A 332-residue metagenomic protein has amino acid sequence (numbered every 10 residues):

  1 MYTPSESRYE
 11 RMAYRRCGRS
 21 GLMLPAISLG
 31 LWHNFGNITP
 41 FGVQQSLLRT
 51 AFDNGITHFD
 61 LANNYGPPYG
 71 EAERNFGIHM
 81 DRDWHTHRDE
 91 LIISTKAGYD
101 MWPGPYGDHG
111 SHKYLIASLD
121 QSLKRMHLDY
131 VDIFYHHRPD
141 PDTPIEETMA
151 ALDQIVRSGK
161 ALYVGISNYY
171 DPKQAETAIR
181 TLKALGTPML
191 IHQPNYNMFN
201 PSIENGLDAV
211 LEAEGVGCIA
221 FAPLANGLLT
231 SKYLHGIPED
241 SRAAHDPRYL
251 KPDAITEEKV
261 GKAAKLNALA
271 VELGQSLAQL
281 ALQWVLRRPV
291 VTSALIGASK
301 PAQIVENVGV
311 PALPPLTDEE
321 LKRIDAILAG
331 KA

Functional and structural regions predicted by a protein language model:
M1-L91, R157: N-terminal binding-site loop/beta-alpha segment at the start of enzyme catalytic domains that lines or forms
Y2-R11, P139-A332: Beta/alpha (TIM)-barrel catalytic core signal, keyed to glycine-rich beta->alpha loops juxtaposed to Asp/Glu that bind
G18-G36, S94-G107, Y130, Y135: N-terminal small/glycine-rich loop or linker at the start of catalytic domains across soluble metabolic enzymes
L22-I27, G55-T57, H85-L91, L128-D132 (+5 more regions): Short, well-ordered coil/turn segments that N-cap beta-strands
T39-A51, G110-M126, A175-I179: Short, acidic/polar
T39-V43, E71, N75, Y106-Y114 (+2 more regions): Alpha-helix N-cap and loop-to-helix initiation/capping positions
H58-A62, S94-T95, Y130-Y135, G165-I166 (+1 more regions): Short beta-strand segments at enzyme active-site cores
L123-T143: Active-site groove signature of glycoside hydrolases
